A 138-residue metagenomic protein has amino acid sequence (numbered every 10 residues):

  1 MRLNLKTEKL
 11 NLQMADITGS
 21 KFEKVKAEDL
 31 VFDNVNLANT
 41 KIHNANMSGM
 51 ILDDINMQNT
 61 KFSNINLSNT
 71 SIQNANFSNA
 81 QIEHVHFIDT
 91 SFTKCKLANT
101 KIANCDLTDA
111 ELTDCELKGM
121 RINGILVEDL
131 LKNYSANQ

Functional and structural regions predicted by a protein language model:
M1-Q138: Tandem repeat scaffolds
